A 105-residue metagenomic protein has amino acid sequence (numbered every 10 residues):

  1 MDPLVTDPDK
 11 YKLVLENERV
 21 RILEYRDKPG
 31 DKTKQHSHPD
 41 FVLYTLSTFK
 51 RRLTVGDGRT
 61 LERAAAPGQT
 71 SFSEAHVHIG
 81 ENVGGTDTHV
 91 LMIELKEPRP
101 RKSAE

Functional and structural regions predicted by a protein language model:
P3-L4: Catalytic phosphate/metal-binding cores of nucleic-acid and nucleotide-processing enzymes, i.e., regions that mediate
D7-D31, P39-L43, I93: A short glycine-rich, His/Asp/Glu-containing loop-to-beta-strand
Y25, K32-S37, T54-V55, L61-R63 (+1 more regions): Short histidine-centered beta-strand/loop micro-motifs that create catalytic or ligand/metal-coordination sites
G30-T33, Q69-E81: Histidine-centered metal-chelating micro-motifs
S37-R52: Short, conserved beta-strand element in jelly-roll/cupin
T48, A75-P98: Ligand-binding loop in jelly-roll beta-barrel domains
D57-A75: Short acidic-glycine-tyrosine-enriched beta hairpin
R101-E105: Extracytoplasmic/periplasmic copper-protein system
